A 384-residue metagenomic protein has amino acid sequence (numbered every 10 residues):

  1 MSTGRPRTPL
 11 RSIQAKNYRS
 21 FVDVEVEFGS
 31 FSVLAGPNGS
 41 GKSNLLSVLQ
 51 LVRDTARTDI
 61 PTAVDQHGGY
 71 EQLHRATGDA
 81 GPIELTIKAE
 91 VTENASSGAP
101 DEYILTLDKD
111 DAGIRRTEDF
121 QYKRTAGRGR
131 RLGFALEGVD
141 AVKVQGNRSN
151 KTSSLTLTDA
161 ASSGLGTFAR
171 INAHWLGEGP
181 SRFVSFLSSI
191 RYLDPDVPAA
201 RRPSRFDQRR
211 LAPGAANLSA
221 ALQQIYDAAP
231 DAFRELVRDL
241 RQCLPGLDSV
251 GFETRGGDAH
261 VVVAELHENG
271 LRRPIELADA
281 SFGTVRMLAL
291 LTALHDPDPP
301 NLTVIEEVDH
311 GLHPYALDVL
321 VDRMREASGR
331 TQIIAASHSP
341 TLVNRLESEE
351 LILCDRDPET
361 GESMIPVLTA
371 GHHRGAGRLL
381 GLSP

Functional and structural regions predicted by a protein language model:
M1-R5, V319-P384: C-terminal lobe/lid and adjacent interdomain/linker elements of RecA-like ASCE P-loop ATPase modules
S2-V22: N-terminal pre-Walker A segment at the start of P-loop NTPase domains
R19, S32, Q50, S281 (+2 more regions): Catalytic acidic motif of RecA-like/P-loop NTPases
D23-G29, H295-D298: Phosphate-binding P-loop
S30-H67, A216, M287-L288, S339: Phosphate-binding glycine-rich loops of NTP-binding sites
S47-R116: Conserved P-loop NTP-binding catalytic core
A95-Q242: Electropositive, glycine-dotted interaction segments that contact anionic polymers or phosphate-rich ligands
N217, R234, R238-H295, L302-D318: Conserved ABC ATPase signature
